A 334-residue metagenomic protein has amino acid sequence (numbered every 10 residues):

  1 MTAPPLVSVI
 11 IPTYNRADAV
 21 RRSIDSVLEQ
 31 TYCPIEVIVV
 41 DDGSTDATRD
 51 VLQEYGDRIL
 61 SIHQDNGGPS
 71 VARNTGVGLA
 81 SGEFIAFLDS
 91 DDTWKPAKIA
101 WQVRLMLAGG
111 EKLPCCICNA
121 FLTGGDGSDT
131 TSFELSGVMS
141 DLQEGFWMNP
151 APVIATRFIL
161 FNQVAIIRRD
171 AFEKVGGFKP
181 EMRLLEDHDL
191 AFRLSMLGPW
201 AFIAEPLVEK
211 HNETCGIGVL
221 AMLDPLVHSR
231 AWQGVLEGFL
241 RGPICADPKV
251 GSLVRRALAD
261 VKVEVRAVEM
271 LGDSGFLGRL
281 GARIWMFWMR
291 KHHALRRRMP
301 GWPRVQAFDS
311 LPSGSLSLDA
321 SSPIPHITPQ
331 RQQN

Functional and structural regions predicted by a protein language model:
M1-L28: N-proximal low-complexity "stem/linker" segments adjacent to membrane-targeting elements
D18-R21, S44-E54, T93, A97: Acidic helix N-cap motif at the loop->helix transition within catalytic regions of sugar-transfer enzymes
S26, C33, D41-D50, N66-G68 (+1 more regions): A conserved acidic beta->alpha catalytic loop
Q64-A80, S90, W101: Glycine-rich, basic loop-to-helix element that forms the pyrophosphate-binding segment of sugar-nucleotide handling
G78, C118, M139-W232: Conserved nucleotide-sugar donor-binding catalytic segment
I85: Short aromatic/hydrophobic "clamp" motif used to bind/position activated sugar donors
A97-F133: Conserved donor NDP-sugar-binding/catalytic core segment of glycosyltransferases
V153-A155, M196, P206-N334: C-terminal subregions of glycosyltransferases and related glycan-biosynthesis enzymes
